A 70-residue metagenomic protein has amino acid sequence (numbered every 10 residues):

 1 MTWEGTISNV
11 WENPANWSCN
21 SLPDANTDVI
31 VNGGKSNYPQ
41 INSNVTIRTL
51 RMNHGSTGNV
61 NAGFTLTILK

Functional and structural regions predicted by a protein language model:
M1-K70: Extracellular beta-sheet-rich ligand-binding/adhesion modules
